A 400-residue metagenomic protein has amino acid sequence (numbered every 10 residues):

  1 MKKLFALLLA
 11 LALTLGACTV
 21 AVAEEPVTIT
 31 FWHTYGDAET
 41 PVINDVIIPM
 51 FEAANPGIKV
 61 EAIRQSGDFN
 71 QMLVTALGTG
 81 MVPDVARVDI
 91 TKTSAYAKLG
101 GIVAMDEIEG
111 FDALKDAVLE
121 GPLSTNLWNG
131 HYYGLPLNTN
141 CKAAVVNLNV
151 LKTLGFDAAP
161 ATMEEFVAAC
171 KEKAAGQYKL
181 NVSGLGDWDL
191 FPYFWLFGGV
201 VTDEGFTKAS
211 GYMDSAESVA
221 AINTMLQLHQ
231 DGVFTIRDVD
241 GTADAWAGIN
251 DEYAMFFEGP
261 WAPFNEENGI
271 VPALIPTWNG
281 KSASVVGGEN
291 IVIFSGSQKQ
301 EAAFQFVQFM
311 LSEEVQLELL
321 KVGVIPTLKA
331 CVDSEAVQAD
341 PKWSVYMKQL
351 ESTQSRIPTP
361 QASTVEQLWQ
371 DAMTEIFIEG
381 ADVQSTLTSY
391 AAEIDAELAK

Functional and structural regions predicted by a protein language model:
T34, T93, N223-K299: Extracytoplasmic/periplasmic substrate-binding proteins
P49, A53-A54, K59, K152 (+5 more regions): Extracytoplasmic/periplasmic substrate-recognition and gating elements
P49-V118, N149-G155, A161, A245-M255 (+1 more regions): Extracytoplasmic "Venus flytrap"/periplasmic binding protein-like
K59, K152, Q230, Q349-K400: Conserved C-terminal helix/tail region of periplasmic/extracytoplasmic solute-binding proteins
D89-A143, K152, V167, A175 (+2 more regions): Hinge/lid segment of periplasmic solute-binding proteins
N129, Y133-L137, K142, V167-G211 (+1 more regions): Extracytoplasmic/periplasmic solute-binding protein
C170-K173, T207-D238: Glycine-centered hinge/linker elements that transmit conformational signals in sensory and ligand-binding systems
A273, K321-D371, E375: Long, aromatic- and glycine/proline-rich binding clefts that accommodate carbohydrate-like moieties
